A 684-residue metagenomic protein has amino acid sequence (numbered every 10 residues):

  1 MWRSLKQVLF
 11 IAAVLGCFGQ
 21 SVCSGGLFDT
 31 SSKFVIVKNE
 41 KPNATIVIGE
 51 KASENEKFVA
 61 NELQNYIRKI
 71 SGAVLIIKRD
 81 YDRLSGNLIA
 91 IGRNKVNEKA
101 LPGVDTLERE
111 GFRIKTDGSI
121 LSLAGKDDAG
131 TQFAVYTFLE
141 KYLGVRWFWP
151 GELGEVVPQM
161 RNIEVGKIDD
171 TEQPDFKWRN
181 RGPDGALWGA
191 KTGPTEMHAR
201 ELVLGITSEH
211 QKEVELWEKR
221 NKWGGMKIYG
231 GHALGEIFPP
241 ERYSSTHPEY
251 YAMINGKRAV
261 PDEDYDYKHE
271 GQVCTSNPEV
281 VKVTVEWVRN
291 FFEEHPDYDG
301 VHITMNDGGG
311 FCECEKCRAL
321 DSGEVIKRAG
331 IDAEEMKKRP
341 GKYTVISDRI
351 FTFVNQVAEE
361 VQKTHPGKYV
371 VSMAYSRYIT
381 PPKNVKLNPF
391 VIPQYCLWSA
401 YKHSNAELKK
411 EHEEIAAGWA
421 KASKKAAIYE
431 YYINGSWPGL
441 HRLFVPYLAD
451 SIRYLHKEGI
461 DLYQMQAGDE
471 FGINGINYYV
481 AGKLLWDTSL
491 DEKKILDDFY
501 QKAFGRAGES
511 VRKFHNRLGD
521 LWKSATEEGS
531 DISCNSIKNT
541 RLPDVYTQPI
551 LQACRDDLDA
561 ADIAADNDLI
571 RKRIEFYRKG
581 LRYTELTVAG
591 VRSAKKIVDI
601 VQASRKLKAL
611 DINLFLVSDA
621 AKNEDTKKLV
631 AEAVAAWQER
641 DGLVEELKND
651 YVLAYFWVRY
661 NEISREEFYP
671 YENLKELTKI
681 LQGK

Functional and structural regions predicted by a protein language model:
M1-L9: Bacterial N-terminal signal peptides that target proteins for export
V8-Q20: Bacterial N-terminal signal peptides
Q20-R113, V156-D169: Acidic, contiguous N-terminal accessory segments
E54, V59-E62, Y66, V104-I350 (+2 more regions): Feature activates predominantly on carbohydrate-active enzymes
S276-V280, N290, Y395, Y401 (+3 more regions): Structured mid-domain segments that build the active-site/substrate or prosthetic-cofactor binding neighborhood
T352-T380, A426-I433, M465: Aromatic-lined carbohydrate-recognition surfaces of secreted/lumenal glycan-active proteins
V385-A406, L586: Aromatic- and acid-rich polysaccharide-binding/catalytic face of secreted or lumenal carbohydrate-active enzymes
L484-K684: Catalytic domains of carbohydrate-active enzymes that cleave complex glycans
